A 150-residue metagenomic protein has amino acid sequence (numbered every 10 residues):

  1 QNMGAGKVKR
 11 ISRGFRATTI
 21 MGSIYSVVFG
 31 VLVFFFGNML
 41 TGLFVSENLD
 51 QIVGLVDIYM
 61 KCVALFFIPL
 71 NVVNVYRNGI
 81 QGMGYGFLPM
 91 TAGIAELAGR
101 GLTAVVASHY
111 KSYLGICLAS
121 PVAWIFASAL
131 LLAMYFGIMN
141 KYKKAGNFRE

Functional and structural regions predicted by a protein language model:
Q1-L65, A107-E150: Short alpha-helical transmembrane segments in multi-pass integral membrane proteins
V8-I11, M83-L97, G101-T103: Cytoplasmic juxtamembrane regions at transmembrane-helix boundaries
S23-I24, L70-V72, G82, A98-G99 (+1 more regions): Short hydrophobic/aromatic segments of transmembrane alpha-helices and their interfaces
S26-F34, N71, V75, G101: Hydrophobic positions within alpha-helical transmembrane segments of bacterial inner-membrane proteins
F67-G93: Membrane-interface junctions at transmembrane-helix termini in multi-pass inner-membrane proteins
V75-G79, G101-V106, L132: Alpha-helical transmembrane segments of multipass membrane proteins
